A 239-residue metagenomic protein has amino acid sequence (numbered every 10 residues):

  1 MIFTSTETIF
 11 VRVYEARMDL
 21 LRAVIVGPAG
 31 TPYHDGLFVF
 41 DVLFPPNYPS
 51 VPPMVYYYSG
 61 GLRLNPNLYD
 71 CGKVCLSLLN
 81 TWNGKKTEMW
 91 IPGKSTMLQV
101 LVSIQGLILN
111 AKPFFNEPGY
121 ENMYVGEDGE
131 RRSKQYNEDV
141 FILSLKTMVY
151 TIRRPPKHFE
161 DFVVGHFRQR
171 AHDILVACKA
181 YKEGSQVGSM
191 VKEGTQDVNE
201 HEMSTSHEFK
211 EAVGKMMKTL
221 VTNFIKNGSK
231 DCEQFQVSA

Functional and structural regions predicted by a protein language model:
M1-E88, P92-S95: Strand-helix-loop interaction patch of compact alpha/beta domains
L20, V39, L43, T96-S103 (+4 more regions): Acidic, Ser/Thr-rich intrinsically disordered and amphipathic helical segments
A23, P53-V55, S103, V140 (+1 more regions): Small-side-chain structural scaffolding
D41-P45, L79, L98-Q105, L109 (+1 more regions): Amphipathic alpha-helical interaction motifs in eukaryotic regulatory proteins
E88, P92, V100-S103, L107-I108 (+2 more regions): Glycine-rich (often Gly-Gly/Gly-Pro-rich) flexible segments and glycine-rich loop motifs, frequently accented by
F114-A239: Charge-rich (especially acidic), low-complexity segments
